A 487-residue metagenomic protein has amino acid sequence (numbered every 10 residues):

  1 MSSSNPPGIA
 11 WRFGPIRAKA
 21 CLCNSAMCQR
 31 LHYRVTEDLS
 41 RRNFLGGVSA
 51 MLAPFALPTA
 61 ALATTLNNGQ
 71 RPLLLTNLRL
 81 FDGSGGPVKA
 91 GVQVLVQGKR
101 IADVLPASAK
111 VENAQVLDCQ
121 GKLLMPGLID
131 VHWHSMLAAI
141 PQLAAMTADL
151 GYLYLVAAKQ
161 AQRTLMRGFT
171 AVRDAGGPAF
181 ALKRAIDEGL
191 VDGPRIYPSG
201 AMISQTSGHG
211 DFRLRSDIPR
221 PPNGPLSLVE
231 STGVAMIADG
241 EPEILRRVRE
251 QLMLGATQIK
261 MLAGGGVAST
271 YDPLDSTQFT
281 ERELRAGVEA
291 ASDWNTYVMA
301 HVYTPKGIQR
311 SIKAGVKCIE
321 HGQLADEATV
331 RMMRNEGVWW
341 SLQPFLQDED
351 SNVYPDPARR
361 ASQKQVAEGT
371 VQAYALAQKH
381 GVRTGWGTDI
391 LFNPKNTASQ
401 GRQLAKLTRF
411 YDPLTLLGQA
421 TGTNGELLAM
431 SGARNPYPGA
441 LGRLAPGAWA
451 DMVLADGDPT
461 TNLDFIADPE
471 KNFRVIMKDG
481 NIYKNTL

Functional and structural regions predicted by a protein language model:
M1-S40, A50, P54: N-terminal secretory signal peptides
D38-N43, L52-G69: N-terminal twin-arginine translocation
T64-L73, L80, S84-M125: Histidine-rich, glycine-flanked metal-binding segment
L78, R434-N435, L441-L487: C-terminal cap of metal-dependent C-N hydrolases
K122-E188, T206-L214, R282, A314: Metal-associated gating/positioning segment near the N- to mid-region
A148, D293, E368-P459: His/Asp/Glu-enriched, well-ordered alpha-helical/loop segment that forms or immediately abuts the divalent-metal
V156-L182, G193-M202, A256-S269, Y297 (+4 more regions): Divalent metal-dependent hydrolysis catalytic cores, especially in the metallo-beta-lactamase
T206, L262-Q372, K379-G385, I390-N393 (+2 more regions): Active-site core of metal-dependent hydrolases
